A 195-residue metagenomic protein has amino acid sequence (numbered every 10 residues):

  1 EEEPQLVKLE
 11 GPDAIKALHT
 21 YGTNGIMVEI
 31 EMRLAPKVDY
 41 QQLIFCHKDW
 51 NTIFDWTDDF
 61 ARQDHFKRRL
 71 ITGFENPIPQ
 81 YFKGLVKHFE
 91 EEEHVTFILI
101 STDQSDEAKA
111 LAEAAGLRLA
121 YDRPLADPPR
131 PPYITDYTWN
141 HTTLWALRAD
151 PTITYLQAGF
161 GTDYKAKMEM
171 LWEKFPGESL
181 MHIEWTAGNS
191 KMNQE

Functional and structural regions predicted by a protein language model:
E1-A61: FAD-binding subdomain of flavoenzyme oxidoreductases
D58-E195: C-terminal substrate-recognition/cap domain of FAD-linked oxidoreductases
